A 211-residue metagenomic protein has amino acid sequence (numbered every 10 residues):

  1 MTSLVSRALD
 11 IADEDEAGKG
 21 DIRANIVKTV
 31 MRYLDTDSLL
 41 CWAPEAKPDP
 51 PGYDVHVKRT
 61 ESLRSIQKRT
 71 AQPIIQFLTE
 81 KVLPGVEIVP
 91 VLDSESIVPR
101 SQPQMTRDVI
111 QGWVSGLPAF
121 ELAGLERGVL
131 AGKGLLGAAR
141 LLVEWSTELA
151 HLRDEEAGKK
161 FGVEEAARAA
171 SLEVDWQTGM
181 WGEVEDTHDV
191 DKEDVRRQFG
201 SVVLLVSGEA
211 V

Functional and structural regions predicted by a protein language model:
M1-K19: Glycine/small-residue-rich interface belts in oligomeric ring/scaffold proteins and their assembly partners
G18-V109: Internal, conserved structured core segments that host functional sites
K47, V129-A131, W145: A charged, amphipathic interaction segment
K58, S62, G116-L117, V143-S146 (+1 more regions): Amphipathic alpha-helical scaffold segments
S62, I66, Q102, R127-G128 (+2 more regions): Short, contiguous, pocket-lining structural segments that sit at or immediately flank catalytic/ligand-binding sites
I74, T79, R140-S146: Hydrophobic/aromatic-lined pockets within catalytic cores
S94-A139: A contiguous pocket-lining binding segment that forms or flanks enzyme active sites
L142-E209: Accessory, usually C-terminal, subdomains that scaffold auxiliary metal cofactors
